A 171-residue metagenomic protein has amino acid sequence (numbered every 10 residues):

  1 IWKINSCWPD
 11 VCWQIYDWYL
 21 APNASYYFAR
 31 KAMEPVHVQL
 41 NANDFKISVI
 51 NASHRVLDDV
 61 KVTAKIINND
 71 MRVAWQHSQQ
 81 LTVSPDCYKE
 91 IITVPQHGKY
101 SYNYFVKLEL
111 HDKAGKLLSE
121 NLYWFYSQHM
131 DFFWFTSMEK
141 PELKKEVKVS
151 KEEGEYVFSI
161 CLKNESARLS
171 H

Functional and structural regions predicted by a protein language model:
I1-H171: Carbohydrate-binding surfaces of carbohydrate-active enzymes
